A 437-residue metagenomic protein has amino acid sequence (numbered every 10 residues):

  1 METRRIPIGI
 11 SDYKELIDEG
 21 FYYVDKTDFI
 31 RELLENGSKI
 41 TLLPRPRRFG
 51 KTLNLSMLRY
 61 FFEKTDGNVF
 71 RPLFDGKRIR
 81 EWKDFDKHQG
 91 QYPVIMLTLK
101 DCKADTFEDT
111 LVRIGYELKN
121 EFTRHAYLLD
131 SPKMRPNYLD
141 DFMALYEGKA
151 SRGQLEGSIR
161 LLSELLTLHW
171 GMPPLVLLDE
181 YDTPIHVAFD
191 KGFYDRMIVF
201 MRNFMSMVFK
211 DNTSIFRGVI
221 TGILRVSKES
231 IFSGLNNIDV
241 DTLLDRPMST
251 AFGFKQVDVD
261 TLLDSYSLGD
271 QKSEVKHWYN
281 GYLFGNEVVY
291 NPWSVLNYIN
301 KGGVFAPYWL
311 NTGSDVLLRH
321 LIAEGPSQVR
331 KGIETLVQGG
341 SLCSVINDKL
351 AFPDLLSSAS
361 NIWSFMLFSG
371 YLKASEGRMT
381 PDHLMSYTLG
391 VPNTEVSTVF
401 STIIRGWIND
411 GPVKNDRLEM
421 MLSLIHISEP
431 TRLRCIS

Functional and structural regions predicted by a protein language model:
M1-D66, F70-E81, I333: Walker A/P-loop-proximal flanking segment of P-loop NTPase domains
G9-S11, I17, C102, D109 (+2 more regions): Conserved P-loop NTPase mechanochemical-coupling segment
G67-Y127: P-loop NTPase motor core
L161-T167, R196-F216: Substrate-engagement module of ASCE P-loop NTPases
S230-L235, D241-Y298, G332: Amphipathic alpha-helical segments of the small helical/lid subdomains adjacent to P-loop NTPase cores
P307, H320-L321, G325-F365: Conserved helicase/translocase motor-coupling segment
T388-E419: Short, amphipathic alpha-helical interaction segments positioned at domain boundaries
I425-S437: Single conserved hydrophobic/aromatic residue that forms the stacking wall/gate of nucleotide- or nucleobase-binding
